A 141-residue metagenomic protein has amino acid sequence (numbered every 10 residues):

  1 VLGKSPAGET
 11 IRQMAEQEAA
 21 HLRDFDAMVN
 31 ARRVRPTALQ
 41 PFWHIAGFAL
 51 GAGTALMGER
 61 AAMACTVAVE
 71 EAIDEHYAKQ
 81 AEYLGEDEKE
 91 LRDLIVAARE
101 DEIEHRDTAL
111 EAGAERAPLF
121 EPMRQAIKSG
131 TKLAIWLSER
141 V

Functional and structural regions predicted by a protein language model:
V1-V141: Non-heme di-metal
